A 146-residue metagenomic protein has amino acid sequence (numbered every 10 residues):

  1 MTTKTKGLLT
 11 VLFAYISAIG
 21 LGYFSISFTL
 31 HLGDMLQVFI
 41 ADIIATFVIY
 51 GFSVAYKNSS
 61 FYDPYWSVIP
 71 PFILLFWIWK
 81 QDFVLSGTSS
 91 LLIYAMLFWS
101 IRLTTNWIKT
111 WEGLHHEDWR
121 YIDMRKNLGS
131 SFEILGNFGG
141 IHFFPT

Functional and structural regions predicted by a protein language model:
M1-T146: Membrane-anchoring alpha-helices and their flanking helix-loop junctions
